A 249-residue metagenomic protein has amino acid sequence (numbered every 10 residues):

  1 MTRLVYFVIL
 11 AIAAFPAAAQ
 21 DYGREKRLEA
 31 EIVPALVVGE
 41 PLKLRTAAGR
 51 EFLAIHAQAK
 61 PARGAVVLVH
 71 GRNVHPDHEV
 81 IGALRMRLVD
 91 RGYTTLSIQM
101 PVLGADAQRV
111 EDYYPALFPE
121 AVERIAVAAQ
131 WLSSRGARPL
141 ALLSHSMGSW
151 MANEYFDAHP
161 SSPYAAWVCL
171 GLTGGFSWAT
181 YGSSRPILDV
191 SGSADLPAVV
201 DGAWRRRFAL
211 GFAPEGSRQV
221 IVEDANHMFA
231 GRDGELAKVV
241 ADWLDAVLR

Functional and structural regions predicted by a protein language model:
A14-A17: N-terminal signal peptide c-region/cleavage motif recognized by signal peptidases
Q20-A59: N-terminal cap/lid segment of alpha/beta-hydrolase-fold proteins
E51, Q58-S97: Short, surface-exposed "cap/lid" segments of acyl-processing enzymes
R72, Q99-D106, A225: Short beta-to-alpha linker loops that shape the active-site pocket of alpha/beta-hydrolase fold enzymes
V80, R109-R135: Alpha/beta-hydrolase active-site loop
Q130-R185: Primarily recognizes the serine-hydrolase "nucleophile elbow" in alpha/beta-hydrolase and SGNH/GDSL folds
S161, A165-F229: The feature captures the conserved acid-bearing segment of alpha/beta-hydrolase catalytic domains
G216-R249: C-terminal catalytic histidine-bearing segment of alpha/beta-hydrolase fold enzymes
